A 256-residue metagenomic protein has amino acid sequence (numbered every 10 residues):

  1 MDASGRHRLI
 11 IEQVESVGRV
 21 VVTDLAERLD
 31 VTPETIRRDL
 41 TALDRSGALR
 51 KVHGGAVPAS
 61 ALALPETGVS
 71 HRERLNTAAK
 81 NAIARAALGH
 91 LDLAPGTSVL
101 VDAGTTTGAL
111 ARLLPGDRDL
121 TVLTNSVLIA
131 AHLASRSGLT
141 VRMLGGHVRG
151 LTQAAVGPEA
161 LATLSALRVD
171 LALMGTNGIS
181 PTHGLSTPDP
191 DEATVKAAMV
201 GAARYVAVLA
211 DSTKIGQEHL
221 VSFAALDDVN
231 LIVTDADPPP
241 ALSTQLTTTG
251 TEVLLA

Functional and structural regions predicted by a protein language model:
D2-L100, G104, A111-D117, A134-G138: HTH-adjacent hinge/linker in prokaryotic transcriptional regulators
D2-L25, D30-P33, R45, K51 (+1 more regions): Conserved phosphate- and dinucleotide-binding cores of soluble alpha/beta proteins, encompassing both enzyme active
G96, D117-D119, A203, V229: A general structural motif
V99, T121-V122, L171: A residue-level structural signature of the nucleotidyltransferase/glycosyltransferase Rossmann-like core
V101-D102, T124, T234: Short beta-strand scaffold positions
P115-L120, P190-D191: A glycine- and small-aliphatic-rich helix-loop capping segment at beta-alpha/alpha-beta transitions that lines
L120-L123, V141: Short beta-strand element of Class I
